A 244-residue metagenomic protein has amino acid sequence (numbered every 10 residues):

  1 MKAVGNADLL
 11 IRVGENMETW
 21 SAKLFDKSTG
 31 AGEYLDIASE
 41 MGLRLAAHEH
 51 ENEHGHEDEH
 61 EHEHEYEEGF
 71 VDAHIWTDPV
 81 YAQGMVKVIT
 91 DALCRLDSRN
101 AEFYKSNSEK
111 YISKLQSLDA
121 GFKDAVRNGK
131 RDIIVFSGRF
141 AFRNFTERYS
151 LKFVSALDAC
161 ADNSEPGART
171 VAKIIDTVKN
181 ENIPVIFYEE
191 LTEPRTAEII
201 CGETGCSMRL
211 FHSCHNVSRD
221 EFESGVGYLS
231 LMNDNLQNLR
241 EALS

Functional and structural regions predicted by a protein language model:
M1-S244: Extracytoplasmic metal-acquisition and chelation regions
